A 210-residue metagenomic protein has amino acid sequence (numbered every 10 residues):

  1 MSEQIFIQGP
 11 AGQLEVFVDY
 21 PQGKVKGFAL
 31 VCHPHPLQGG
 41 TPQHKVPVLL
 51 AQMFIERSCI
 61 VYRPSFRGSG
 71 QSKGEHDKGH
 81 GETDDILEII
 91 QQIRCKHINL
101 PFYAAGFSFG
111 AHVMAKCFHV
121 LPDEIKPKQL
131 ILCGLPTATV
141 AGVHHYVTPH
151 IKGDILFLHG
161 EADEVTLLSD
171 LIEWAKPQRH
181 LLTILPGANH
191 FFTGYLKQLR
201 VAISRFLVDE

Functional and structural regions predicted by a protein language model:
I7-G9, Q13-H97: Serine-hydrolase catalytic machinery in alpha/beta-hydrolase-like enzymes
P34-H35, I131-V140, G160: Active-site nucleophile loop of the alpha/beta-hydrolase fold
G74, A188-R200: Catalytic histidine-centered segment of alpha/beta-hydrolase-like enzymes
Y103-G106, C133: Short beta-strand immediately N-terminal to the catalytic nucleophile in serine-hydrolase-like folds
G106-M114: Gly/Ala-rich beta-loop-alpha elbow adjacent to hydrolase catalytic centers
A138-T139, E161-T166, H190-F191: Acidic catalytic loop of the alpha/beta-hydrolase fold
I151-K152, F157-H159, D163: Short beta-strand/loop motif that positions the catalytic acidic residue of the alpha/beta-hydrolase fold
K176-F191: Catalytic histidine neighborhood in serine/cysteine hydrolases with alpha/beta-hydrolase-type architecture
